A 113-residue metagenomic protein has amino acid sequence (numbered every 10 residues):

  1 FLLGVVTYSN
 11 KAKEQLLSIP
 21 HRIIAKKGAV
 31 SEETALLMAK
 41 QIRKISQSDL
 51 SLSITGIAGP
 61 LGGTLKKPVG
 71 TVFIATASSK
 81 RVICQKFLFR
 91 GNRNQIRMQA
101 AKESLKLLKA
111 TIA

Functional and structural regions predicted by a protein language model:
F1-A113: Short alpha-helical segments enriched in small residues
